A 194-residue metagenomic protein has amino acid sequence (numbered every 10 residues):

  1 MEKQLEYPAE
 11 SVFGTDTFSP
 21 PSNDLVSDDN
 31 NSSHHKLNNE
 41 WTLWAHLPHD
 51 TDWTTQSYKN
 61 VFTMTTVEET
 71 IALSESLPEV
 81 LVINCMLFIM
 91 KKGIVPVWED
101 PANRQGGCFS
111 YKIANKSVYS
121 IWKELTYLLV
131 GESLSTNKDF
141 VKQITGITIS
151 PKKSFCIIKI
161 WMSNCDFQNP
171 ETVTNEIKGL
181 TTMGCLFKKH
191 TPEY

Functional and structural regions predicted by a protein language model:
M1-N30: Low-complexity, prion-like intrinsically disordered regions of RNA granule-associated mRNA regulation factors, enriched
E2-Y7, D28, N38-E40, Q56 (+1 more regions): Conserved NAD+-utilizing ADP-ribose enzyme module
S22-N23, S33, I83-N84: Proteins with a high burden of low-complexity, intrinsically disordered sequence enriched in S/T/G/P/A and R, requiring
D29-N30, P48-T51, L134: Intrinsically disordered, low-complexity segments enriched in polar/charged residues with Gly/Pro, especially when
H34-Q56: Short aromatic-glycine-(Arg/Gly/Cys) micro-motifs in beta-strand/loop hairpins
H35, F62-T65, N103: Generic detector of ordered secondary-structure context
T55-V80, Y111: Extended catalytic/binding region for NAD+/ADP-ribose chemistry, centered on the ART fold
